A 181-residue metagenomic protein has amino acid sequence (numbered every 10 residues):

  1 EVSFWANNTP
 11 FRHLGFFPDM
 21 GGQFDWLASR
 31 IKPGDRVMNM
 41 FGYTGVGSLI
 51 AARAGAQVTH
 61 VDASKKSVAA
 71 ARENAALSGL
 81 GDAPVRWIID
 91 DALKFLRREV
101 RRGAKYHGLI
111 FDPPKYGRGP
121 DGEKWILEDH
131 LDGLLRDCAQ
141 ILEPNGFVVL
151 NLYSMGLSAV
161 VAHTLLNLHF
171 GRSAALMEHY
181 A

Functional and structural regions predicted by a protein language model:
E1-F16, D25: Non-catalytic substrate-recognition/targeting regions of SAM-dependent transferases
P33-Y43: Conserved class I S-adenosyl-L-methionine
T44-A56: Conserved SAM-binding loop of SAM-dependent methyltransferases across substrates and taxa, primarily the Class I
Q57-D62: Conserved SAM-binding motif I beta-strand of class I
S64-I110: S-adenosyl-L-methionine
S64-S67, I89-A92, Y106-D137: Mobile active-site "lid"/loop adjacent to the S-adenosyl-L-methionine
L142-E143: Helix-to-beta-strand junctions that scaffold the AdoMet/dcAdoMet cofactor pocket in Class I SAM-dependent enzymes
F147-A181: C-terminal catalytic and target-recognition region of SAM-dependent MTase-like enzymes, primarily methyltransferases
